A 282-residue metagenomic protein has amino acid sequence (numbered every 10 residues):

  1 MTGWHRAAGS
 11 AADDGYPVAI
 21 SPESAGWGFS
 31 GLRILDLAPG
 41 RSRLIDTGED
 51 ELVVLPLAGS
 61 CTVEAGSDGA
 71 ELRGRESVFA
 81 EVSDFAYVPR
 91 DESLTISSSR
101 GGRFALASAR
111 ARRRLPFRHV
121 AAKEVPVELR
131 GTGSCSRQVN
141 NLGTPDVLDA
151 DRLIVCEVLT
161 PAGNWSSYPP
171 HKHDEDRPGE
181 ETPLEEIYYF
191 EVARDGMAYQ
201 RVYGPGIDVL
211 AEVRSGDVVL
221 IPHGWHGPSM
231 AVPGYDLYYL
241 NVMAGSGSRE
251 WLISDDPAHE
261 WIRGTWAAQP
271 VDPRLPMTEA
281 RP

Functional and structural regions predicted by a protein language model:
M1-D46, E92, H259-Q269, P273-P282: Generic N-terminal segment detector
A11-L44, E51, S134-I187: A short glycine-rich, His/Asp/Glu-containing loop-to-beta-strand
S24, G31-S97: Extended, compositionally biased flexible segments
G48-L72, V88, A162-G163, D174-V218 (+1 more regions): Glycine- and acidic-residue-biased ligand/ion/polar-headgroup-sensing regions
S60, S93, D195, H226 (+1 more regions): Short, glycine-/Ser/Thr-/acidic-enriched flexible segments
F79-S99, A109, E212-P233: Conserved metal-binding segment of the jelly-roll/cupin
R90, S98-R100, L106-R110, G143 (+4 more regions): Short, structured patches in soluble enzyme cores that scaffold and shape functional sites
G102-T144, Y203, P233, L240-P282: Double-stranded beta-helix
